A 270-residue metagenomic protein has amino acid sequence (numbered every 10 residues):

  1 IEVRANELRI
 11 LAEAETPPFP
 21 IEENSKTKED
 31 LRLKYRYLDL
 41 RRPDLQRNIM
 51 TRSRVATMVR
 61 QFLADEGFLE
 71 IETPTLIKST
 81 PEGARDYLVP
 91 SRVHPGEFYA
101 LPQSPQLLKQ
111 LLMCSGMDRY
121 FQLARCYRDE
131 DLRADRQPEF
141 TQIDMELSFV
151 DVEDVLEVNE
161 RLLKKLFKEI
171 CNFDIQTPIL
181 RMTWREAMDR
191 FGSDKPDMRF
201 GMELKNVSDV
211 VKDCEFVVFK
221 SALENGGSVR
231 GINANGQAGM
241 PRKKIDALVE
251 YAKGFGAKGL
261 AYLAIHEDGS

Functional and structural regions predicted by a protein language model:
I1-S270: Class II aminoacyl-tRNA synthetase catalytic cores and aaRS-like
